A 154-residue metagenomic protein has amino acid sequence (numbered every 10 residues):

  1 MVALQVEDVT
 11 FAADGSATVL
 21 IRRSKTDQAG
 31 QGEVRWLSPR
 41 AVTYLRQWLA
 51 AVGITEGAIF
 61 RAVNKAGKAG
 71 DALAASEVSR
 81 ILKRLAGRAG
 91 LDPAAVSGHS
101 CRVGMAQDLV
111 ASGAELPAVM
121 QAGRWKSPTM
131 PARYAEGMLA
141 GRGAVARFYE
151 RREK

Functional and structural regions predicted by a protein language model:
M1, I21, F60, L82 (+3 more regions): Mobile genetic element proteins and their domesticated derivatives, centered on retroelements and DNA transposons
M1-G15, P117-Q121: Short, charged phosphate-coordinating catalytic segments
A12-K68, R80-L85: Basic, alpha-helical nucleic-acid-contacting "clamp/cap" segments
L20, D92-V96: A short linear hydrophobic-aromatic micro-motif
L37, A74, G98-H99: Residue-level marker of regulatory loop/turn positions in helix-turn-helix DNA-binding domains and in histidine
C101-K126: C-terminal catalytic core of tyrosine-transesterase DNA break-rejoin enzymes
G123-F148: Catalytic-site neighborhood detector that most strongly recognizes the C-terminal catalytic loop/helix of tyrosine
F148-K154: C-terminal secondary-structure termini that scaffold catalytic or DNA-interacting sites
